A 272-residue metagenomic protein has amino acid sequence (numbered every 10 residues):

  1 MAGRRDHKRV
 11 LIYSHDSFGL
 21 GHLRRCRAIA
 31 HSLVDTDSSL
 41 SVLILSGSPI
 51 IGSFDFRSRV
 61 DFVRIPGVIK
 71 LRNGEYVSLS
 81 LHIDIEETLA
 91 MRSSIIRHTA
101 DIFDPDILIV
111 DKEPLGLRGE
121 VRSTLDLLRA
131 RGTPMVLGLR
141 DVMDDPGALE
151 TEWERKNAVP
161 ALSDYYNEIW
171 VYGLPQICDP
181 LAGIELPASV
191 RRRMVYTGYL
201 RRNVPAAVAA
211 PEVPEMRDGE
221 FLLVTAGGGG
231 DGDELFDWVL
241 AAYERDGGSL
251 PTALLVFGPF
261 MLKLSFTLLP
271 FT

Functional and structural regions predicted by a protein language model:
A2-G19: Nucleotide-activated donor-dependent transferases that construct or modify glycoconjugates
H7, S14, S32-E87, M91-S93: Conserved nucleotide-sugar phosphate-binding/catalytic loop shared by glycosyltransferases and other
S14-R27, I51, G232-E234: A short, glycine/small-residue-rich beta-strand->loop->alpha-helix junction that serves as a flexible
A30, I184-L186, Y199-T272: Donor-nucleotide binding loops and adjacent catalytic segments primarily of GT-B fold Leloir glycosyltransferases
V42-G47, L137-G138, I169-G173, P251-G258: Short internal beta-strands
I50-G52, L108-L127: An aromatic- and histidine-rich active-site surface loop
S78-R118: Conserved nucleotide-sugar donor-binding subdomain of glycosyltransferases
L125-Y196: Active-site-proximal region of nucleotide-activated glycan assembly enzymes, centered on histidine/acidic-rich loops
